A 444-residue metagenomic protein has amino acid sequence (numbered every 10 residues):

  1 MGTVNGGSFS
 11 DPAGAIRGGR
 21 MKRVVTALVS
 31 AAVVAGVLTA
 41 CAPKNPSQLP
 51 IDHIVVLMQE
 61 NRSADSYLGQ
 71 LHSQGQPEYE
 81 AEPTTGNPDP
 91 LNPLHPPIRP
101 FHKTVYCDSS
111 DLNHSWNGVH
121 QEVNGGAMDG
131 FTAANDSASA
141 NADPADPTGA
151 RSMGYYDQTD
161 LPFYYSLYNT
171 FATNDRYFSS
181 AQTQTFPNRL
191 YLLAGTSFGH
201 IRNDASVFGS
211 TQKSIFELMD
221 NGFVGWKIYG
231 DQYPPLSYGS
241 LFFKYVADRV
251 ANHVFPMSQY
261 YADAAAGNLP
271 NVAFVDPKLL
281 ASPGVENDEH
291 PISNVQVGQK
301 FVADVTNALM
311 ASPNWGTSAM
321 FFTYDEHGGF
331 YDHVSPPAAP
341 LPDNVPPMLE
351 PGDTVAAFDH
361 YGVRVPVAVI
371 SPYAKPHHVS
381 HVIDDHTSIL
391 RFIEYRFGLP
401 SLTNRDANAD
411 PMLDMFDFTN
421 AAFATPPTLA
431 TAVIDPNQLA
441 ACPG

Functional and structural regions predicted by a protein language model:
P12-A13: Intrinsically disordered, low-complexity segments enriched in serine/proline and basic residues
I16-L28: Bacterial N-terminal signal peptides that target proteins for export
A31-G36: Alpha-helical transmembrane segments
L38-A40: C-terminal motif of bacterial Sec signal peptides marking the signal peptidase cleavage site
A42-G444: N-terminal pro-sequences and low-complexity stem/linker regions of secreted or lumenal proteins
